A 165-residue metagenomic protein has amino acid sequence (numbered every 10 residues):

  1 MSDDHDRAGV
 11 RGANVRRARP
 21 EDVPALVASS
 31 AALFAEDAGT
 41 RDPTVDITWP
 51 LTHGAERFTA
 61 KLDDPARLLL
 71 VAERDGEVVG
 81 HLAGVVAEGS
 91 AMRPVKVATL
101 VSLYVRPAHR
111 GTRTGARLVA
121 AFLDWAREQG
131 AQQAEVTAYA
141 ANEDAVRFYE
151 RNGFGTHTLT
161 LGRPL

Functional and structural regions predicted by a protein language model:
M1-E21: Conserved N-terminal entry element of GNAT/NAT acetyltransferase domains
A31-R57: Conserved GNAT-fold acetyl-CoA-binding loop/helix
E56-V71, T99: A short helix-loop-beta-strand connector motif used in the catalytic cores of GNAT acetyltransferases and, in some
V71, E77-V86, Y104: Conserved beta-strand in the GNAT
S102-V105, G111-D124, R147, R151: Conserved acetyl-CoA-binding loop-helix of GNAT-fold acetyltransferases
P107-R110, E135-A145, G162-L165: Conserved beta-strand-loop-alpha-helix junction that forms the acyl-donor binding cleft
A116, E128, A140-T158: Conserved active-site alpha-helix within GNAT-family acetyltransferase domains
A126-T137: Conserved GNAT acetyl-CoA-binding A-motif
